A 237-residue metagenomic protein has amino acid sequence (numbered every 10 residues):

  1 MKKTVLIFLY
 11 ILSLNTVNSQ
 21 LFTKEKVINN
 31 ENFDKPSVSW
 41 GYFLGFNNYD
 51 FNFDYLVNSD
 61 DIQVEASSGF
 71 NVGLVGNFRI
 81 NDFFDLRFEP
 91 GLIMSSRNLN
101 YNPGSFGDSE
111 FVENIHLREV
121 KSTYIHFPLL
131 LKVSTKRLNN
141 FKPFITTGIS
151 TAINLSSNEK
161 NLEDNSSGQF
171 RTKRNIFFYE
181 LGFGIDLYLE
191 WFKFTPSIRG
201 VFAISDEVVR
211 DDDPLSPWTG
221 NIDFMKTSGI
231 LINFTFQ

Functional and structural regions predicted by a protein language model:
M1-F33: Cleavable N-terminal export/targeting peptides
Q20, G73-L74, P128-V133, L181-G184: Short, well-ordered amphipathic alpha-helices
E25, N30, D34-V38, F46-N52 (+2 more regions): Gram-negative (and chloroplast) outer-membrane scaffold detector with strong preference for beta-barrel transmembrane
P36-V38, A66-F70, K121-F127, F141 (+2 more regions): Residues that define the transmembrane beta-barrel architecture of outer-membrane proteins
F43: Mature N-terminal segment immediately following signal peptide/propeptide cleavage in secreted/periplasmic
N47-N71, V75: Surface-exposed strand-loop-strand hairpins of Gram-negative outer-membrane beta-barrel proteins
F53-V64, S95-S122, L155-T172, V208-D223: Flexible, solvent-exposed loop segments that connect beta-strands
I176, L181-Q237: Predominantly the C-terminal beta-signal and adjacent terminal strand-loop region of outer-membrane beta-barrel
